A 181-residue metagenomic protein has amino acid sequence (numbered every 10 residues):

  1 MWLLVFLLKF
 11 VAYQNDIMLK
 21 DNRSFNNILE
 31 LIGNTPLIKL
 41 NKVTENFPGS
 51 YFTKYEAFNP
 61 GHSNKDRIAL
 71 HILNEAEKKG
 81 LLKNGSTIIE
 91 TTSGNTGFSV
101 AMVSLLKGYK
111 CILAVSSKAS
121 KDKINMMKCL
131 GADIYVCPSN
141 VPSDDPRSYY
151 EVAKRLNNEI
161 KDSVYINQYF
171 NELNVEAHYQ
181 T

Functional and structural regions predicted by a protein language model:
F6-T181: PLP-dependent amino-acid enzyme catalytic core
